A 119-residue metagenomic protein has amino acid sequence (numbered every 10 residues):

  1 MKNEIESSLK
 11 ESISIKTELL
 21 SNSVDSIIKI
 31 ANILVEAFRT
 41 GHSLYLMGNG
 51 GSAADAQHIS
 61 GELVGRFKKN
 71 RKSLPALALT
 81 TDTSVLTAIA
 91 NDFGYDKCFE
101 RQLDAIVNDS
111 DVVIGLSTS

Functional and structural regions predicted by a protein language model:
M1-N22: Generic N-terminal amphipathic, Lys/Arg-enriched alpha-helix
I15, N22, T40-G41, D109: Structured helix-beta-strand junction loops
N22-T40: A short, well-structured juxtamembrane/interface segment
A37-V107: Glycine-rich, small/polar surface segments that engage phosphate groups of diverse ligands
D109-T118: C-terminal binding/interaction regions
